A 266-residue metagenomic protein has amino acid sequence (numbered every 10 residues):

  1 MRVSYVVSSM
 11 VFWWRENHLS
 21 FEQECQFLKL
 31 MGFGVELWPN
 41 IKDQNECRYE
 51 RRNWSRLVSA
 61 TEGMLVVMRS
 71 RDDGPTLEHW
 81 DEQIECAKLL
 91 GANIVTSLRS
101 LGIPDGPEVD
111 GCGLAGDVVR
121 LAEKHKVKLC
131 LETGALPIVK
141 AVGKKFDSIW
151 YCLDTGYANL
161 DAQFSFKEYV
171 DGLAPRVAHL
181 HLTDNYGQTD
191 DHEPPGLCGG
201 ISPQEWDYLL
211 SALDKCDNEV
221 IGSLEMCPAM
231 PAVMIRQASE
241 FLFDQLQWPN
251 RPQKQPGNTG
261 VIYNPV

Functional and structural regions predicted by a protein language model:
M1-W14, H18-M31, L77, E85-A92 (+2 more regions): Histidine-acidic metal/acid-base catalytic patches
R2, C25, M31-D110, N218-V220 (+1 more regions): Structural motif corresponding to the early beta-alpha repeats
E36-L37, K128-E132, S223: Short catalytic-loop micro-motif centered on adjacent basic/acidic residues
I41, R71-P75, L101, E132-P137 (+3 more regions): Short beta->alpha connector loops
E50-T61, G113-L121, E168-Y169, Y208-L213: Catalytic-core regions built around general acid/base machinery
G74, R99-V109, H125-L129, Y157 (+1 more regions): Surface-exposed cleft-lining segments at the edges of enzyme active sites
E82-V95, G113, D117-K124, Q245-Q247: CE4/NodB-like, metal-dependent polysaccharide N-deacetylase domain that modifies extracellular/periplasmic N-acetylated
E123-S148: Basic- and aromatic-lined ligand-binding clefts that recognize polyanionic substrates
